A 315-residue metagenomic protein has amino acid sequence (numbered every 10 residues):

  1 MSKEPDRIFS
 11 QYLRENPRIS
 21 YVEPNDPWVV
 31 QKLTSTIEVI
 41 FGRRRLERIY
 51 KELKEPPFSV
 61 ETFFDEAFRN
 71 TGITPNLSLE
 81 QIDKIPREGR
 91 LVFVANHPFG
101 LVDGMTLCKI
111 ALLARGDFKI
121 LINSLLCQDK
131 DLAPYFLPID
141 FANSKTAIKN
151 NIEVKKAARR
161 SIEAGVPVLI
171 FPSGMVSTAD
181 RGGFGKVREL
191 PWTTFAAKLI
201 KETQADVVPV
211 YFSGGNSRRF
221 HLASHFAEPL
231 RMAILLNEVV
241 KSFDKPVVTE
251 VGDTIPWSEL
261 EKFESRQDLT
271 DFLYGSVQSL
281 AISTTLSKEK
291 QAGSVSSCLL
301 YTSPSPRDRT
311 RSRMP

Functional and structural regions predicted by a protein language model:
S2-V94, G104-T106, L113-R115, A133 (+2 more regions): Membrane-anchoring hydrophobic helices of lipid-metabolizing enzymes
F68-I73, H97, S144-K149, G185-V187: Short, flexible loop segments at the rims of nucleotide/cofactor-binding pockets, characterized by
V92-V94, P138, L169-F171: Structural motif
G104-T106, L132-A133, P172-S173, A179-G183 (+1 more regions): A short secondary-structure junction signal
L112, K119-N151, K155-I162: Conserved nucleotide-cofactor-binding alpha/beta core module
A164-V176: A structural motif
P167, T178-E261: A cross-family acyltransferase "interaction/gating" segment
Y301-T310: Conserved small/polar residues in nucleotide/adenosyl-binding loops
